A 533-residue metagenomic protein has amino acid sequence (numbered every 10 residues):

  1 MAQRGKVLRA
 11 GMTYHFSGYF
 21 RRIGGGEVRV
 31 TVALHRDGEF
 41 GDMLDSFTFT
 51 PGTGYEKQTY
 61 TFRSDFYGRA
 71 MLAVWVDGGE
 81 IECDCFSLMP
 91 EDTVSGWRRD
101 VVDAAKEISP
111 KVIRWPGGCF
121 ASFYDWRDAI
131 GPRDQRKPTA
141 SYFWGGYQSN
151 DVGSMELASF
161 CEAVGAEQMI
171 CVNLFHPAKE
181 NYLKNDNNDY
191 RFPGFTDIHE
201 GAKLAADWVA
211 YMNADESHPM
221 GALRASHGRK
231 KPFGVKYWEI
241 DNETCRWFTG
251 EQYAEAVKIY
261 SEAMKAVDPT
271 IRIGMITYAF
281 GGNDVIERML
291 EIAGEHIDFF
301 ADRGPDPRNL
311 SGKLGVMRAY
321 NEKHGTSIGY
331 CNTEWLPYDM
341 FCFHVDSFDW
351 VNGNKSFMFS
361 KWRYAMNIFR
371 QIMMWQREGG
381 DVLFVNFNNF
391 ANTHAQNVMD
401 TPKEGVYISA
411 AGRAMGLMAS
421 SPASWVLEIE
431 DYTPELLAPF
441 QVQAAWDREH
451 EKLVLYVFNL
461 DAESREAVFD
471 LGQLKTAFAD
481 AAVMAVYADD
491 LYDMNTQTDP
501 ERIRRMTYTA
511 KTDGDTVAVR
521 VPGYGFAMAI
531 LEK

Functional and structural regions predicted by a protein language model:
M1-C119, F123-N150, E167, K184-H199 (+6 more regions): Extracellular and organelle-lumenal recognition/adhesion modules and their flexible linkers in secreted
G18, S109, C161, W208 (+4 more regions): Conserved, mostly hydrophobic/aromatic
Y19-G24, R63-D65, S420, F458-L460 (+1 more regions): Solvent-exposed strand-to-loop "edge" motifs in beta-rich extracellular domains
A70, P90-P110, N150, S154-F160 (+6 more regions): An active-site-proximal structural segment forming one wall of the substrate-binding cleft that immediately precedes
K179, N332-A445, E451: Aromatic/acidic polysaccharide-binding cleft in carbohydrate-active enzymes
Y211, D215-S217, K230-Y237, D241-I372 (+1 more regions): Active-site neighborhood of glycoside hydrolase catalytic domains
A438-A477, V483-A488, G523-I530: Carbohydrate-binding surface patches
R502-K533: C-terminal beta-strand-rich structural cap/linker in extracellular carbohydrate-active enzymes
